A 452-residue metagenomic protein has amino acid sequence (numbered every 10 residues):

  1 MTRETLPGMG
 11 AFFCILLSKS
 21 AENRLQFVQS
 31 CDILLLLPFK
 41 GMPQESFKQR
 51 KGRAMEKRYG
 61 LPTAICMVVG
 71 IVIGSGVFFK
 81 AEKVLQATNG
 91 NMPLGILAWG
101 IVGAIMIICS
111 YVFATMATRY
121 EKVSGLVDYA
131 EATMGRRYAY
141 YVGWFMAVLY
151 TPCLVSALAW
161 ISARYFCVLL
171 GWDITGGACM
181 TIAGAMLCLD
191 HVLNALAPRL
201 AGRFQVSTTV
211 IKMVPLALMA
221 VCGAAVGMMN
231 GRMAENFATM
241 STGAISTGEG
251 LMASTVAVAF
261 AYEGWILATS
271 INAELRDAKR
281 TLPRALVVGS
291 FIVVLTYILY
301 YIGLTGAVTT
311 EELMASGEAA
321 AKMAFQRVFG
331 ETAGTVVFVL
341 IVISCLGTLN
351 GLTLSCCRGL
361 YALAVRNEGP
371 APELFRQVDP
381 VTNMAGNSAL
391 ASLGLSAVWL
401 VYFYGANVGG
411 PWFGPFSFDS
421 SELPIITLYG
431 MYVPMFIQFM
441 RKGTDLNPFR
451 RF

Functional and structural regions predicted by a protein language model:
M1-I15, S20-D32, L37-G41: Positively charged N-terminal leader segments that act as targeting/secretion signals
Q29, F39-L94, M106-I107, Y111 (+1 more regions): Membrane-interface "cap" regions at the ends of multi-pass membrane proteins
R50, M55, I96, I174-A178 (+1 more regions): Helix-loop-helix junctions that connect adjacent transmembrane segments in multi-pass membrane transporters
V69, I73, L97, I101-I108 (+10 more regions): Lipid-exposed faces of alpha-helical membrane segments in multi-pass integral membrane proteins
K83, I107-L187, H191-A195, L200 (+4 more regions): Hydrophobic transmembrane alpha-helices that form the core helical bundles of multi-pass secondary transporters
A87-N91, R119-V123, A132-Y138, A273-T281 (+3 more regions): Juxtamembrane helix-boundary/capping and inter-helix hinge elements in multi-pass membrane proteins
D128-E131, G135, V168-W172, V287-N350 (+1 more regions): TM-loop-TM module centered on a large, flexible mid-protein loop between adjacent transmembrane helices in multi-pass
R376-G386, E422-F452: C-terminal membrane-solvent junction of multi-pass transporters and transport-like membrane proteins
